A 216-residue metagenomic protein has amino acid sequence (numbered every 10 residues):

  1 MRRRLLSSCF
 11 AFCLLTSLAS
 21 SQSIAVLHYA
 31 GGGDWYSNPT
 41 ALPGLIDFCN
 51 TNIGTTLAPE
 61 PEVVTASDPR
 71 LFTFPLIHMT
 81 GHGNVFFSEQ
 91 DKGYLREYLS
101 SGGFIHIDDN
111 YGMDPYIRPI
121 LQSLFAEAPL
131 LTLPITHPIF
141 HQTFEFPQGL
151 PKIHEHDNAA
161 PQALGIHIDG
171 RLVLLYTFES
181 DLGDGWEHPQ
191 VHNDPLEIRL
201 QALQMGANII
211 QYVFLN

Functional and structural regions predicted by a protein language model:
M1-R4: Positively charged n-region of N-terminal signal peptides that target proteins for export
S8-S17: Bacterial N-terminal signal peptides
S20-L76, H82-G83, V173, D181-L182 (+1 more regions): Aromatic-Pro/Gly-enriched surface loop or interdomain linker that acts as a lid/target-recognition segment
I24, L76-P115: Short alpha-beta junction capping motif
P39-I46, K92, R96, D114 (+3 more regions): Extracytoplasmic/secreted envelope proteins and their assembly/folding machinery, especially bacterial periplasmic
T56-T65, I107-N110, A128-I135: Surface-exposed patches in mature extracellular/periplasmic domains of secreted proteins
S67, N158-L174: Short, surface-exposed beta-strand/loop micro-motifs that present aromatic residues
P119-L150: Acidic, glycine-rich loop-and-strand cores that form catalytic or ligand-binding grooves in diverse globular domains
